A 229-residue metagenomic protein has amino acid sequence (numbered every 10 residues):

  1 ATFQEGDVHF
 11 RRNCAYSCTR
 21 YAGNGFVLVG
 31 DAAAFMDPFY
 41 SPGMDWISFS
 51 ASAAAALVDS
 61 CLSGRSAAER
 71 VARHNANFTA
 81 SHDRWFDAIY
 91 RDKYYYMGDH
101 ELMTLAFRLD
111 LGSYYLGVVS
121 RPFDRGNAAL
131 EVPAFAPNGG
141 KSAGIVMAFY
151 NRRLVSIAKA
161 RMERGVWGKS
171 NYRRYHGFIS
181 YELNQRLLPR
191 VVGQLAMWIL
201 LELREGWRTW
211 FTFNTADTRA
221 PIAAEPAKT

Functional and structural regions predicted by a protein language model:
A1-F10, D45, S63-G64: Conserved FAD/dinucleotide-binding core of flavoprotein oxidoreductases
V8-A34, P38: FAD-binding beta-loop-beta segment adjacent to the flavin cofactor pocket
C14, F26, Y40, Y90-M97: Tryptophan-centric aromatic hotspots in well-structured domains and transmembrane helices
V27, W46-F49, E69: Conserved active-site and cofactor/substrate-binding residues in soluble primary-metabolism enzymes
A34, S52-R108: Active-site-proximal substrate-binding core of FAD-dependent oxidoreductases
M36-A55: A conserved FAD-binding loop/helix module that cradles the flavin
M103-G140: Small-residue-rich helix-loop
A148-T229: C-terminal non-catalytic accessory extensions
